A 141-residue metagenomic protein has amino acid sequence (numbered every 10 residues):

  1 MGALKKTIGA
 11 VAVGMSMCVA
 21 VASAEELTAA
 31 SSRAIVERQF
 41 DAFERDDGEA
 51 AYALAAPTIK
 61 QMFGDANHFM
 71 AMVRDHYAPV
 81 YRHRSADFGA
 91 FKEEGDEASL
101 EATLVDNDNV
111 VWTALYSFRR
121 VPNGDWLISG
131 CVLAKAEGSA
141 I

Functional and structural regions predicted by a protein language model:
M1-K6: Positively charged n-region of N-terminal signal peptides that target proteins for export
G9-C18: Bacterial N-terminal signal peptides
V19, T58, L133-K135: Residue-level detector of flexible, active-site-proximal loop/helix-junction positions within diverse enzyme catalytic
V19-R45: Short, low-complexity N-terminal intrinsically disordered segments enriched in polar/charged residues
E26, A30-A34, G48-E97: Short solvent-exposed beta->alpha transition segments
R45-G48, N109: Alpha-helix boundary/capping and short turn/kink residues
A90-I141: Exposed beta-sheet edge and beta->alpha loop/turn motif
